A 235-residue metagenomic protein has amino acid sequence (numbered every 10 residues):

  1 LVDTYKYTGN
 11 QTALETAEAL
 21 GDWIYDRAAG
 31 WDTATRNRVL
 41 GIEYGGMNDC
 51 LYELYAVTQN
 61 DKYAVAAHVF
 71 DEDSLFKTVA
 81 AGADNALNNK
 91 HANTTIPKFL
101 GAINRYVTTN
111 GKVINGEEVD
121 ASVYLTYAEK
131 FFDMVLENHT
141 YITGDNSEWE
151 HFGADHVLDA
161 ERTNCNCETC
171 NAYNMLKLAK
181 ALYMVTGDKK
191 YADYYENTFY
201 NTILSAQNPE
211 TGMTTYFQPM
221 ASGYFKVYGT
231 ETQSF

Functional and structural regions predicted by a protein language model:
L1-F235: Glycan-recognition and catalytic cores of secretory/periplasmic carbohydrate-active enzymes
